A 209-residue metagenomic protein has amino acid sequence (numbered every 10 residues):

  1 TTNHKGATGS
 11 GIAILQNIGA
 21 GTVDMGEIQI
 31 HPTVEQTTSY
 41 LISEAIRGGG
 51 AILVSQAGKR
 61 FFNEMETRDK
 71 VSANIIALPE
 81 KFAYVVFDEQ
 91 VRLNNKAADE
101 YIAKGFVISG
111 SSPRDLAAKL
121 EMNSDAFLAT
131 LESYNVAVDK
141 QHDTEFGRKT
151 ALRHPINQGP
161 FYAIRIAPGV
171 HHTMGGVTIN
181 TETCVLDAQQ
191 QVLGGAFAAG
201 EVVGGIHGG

Functional and structural regions predicted by a protein language model:
T1-I14, I164, V203-G209: A conserved FAD-binding loop/helix module that cradles the flavin
T2-K5, L41-A45, I76, I166-G169 (+1 more regions): Short Gly/Pro-enriched turn/cap motifs at secondary-structure boundaries
I12-S124: An anion/pyrophosphate-binding glycine-rich loop and adjacent beta-alpha core in soluble alpha-beta enzymes
A126-H207: A glycine-rich dinucleotide-binding beta-alpha-beta segment and adjacent secondary-structure elements that constitute
